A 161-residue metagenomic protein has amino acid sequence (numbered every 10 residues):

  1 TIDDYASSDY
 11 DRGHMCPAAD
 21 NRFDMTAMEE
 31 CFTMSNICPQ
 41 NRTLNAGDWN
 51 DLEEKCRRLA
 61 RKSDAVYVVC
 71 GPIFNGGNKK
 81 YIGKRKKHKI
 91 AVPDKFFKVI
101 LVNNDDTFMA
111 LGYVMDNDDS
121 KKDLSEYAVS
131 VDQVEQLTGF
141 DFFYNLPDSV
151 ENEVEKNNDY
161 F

Functional and structural regions predicted by a protein language model:
T1-F161: Domain-level detector of nuclease and nuclease-like folds in predominantly extracellular/periplasmic contexts
